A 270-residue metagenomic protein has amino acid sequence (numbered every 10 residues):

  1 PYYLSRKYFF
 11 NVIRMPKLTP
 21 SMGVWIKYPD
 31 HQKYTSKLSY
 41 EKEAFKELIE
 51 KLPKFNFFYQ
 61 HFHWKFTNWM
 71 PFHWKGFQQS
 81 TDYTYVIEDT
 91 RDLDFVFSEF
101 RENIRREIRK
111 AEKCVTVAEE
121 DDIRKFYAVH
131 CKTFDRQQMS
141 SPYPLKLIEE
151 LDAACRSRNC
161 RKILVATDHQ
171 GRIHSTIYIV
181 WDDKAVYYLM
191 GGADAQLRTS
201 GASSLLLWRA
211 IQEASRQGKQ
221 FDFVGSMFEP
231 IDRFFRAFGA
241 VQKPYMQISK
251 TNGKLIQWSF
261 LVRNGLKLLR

Functional and structural regions predicted by a protein language model:
P1-F10, F62-T199: A conserved beta-strand-loop-helix scaffold within acyl/acetyltransferase catalytic domains
Y2-Y8, K27, E150-A153, S157-F260: Aromatic (often tryptophan-rich) hydrophobic motifs at membrane interfaces
M15-H63, T67-W69: A gly/proline- and charged-residue-enriched helix-loop-helix capping module
K17-S21, S80, K243: Short, solvent-exposed loop/turn segments at the edges of secondary structure
P20-L38, T133-M139, G192-S200: Short histidine-centered catalytic/ligand-binding loop motif
E43, E47, K125, V129 (+2 more regions): Alpha-helical elements of Rossmann-like donor-binding domains used by nucleotide-donor carbohydrate transfer enzymes
E88, T251-R270: C-terminal "cap" of GNAT-fold acetyltransferases
